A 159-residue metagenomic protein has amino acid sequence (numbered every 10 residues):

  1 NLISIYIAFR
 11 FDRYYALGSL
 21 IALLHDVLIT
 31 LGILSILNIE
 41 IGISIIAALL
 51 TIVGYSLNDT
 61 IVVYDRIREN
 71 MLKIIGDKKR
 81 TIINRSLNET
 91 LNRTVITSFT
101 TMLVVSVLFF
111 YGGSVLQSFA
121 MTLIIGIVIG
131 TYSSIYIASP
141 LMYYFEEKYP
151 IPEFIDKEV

Functional and structural regions predicted by a protein language model:
N1-R10: Selective detector of the "anchor" transmembrane alpha-helix that sits immediately C-terminal
F11-A16, I43, K79, V115: Membrane-helix interface segments
Y15-R68, I125: Hydrophobic transmembrane alpha-helices and their membrane-interface caps in long multi-pass transport proteins
S19, G76-Y111, M121, I127 (+1 more regions): Pore- and gate-forming transmembrane helices of large, multi-pass membrane proteins
I46-R66, N92, I96-V104, Y132-S139: Transmembrane alpha-helix detector for multi-pass membrane proteins
E69-N88, N92, S139-V159: Terminal, Lys/Arg-rich, intrinsically disordered segments and adjacent short helical elements of membrane-protein
Y111-V159: Hydrophobic alpha-helical transmembrane segments of membrane transport and translocation systems, primarily multi-pass
